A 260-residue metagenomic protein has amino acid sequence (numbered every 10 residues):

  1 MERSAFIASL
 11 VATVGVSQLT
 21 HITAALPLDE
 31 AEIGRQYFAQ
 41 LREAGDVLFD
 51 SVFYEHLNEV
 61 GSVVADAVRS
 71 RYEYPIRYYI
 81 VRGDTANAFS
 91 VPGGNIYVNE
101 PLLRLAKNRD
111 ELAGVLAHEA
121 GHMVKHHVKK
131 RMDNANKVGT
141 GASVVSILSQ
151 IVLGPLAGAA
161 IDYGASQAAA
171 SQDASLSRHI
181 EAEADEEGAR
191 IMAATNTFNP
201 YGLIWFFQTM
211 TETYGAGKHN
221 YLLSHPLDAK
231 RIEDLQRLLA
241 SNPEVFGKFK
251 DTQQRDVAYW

Functional and structural regions predicted by a protein language model:
M1-V14: N-terminal secretory signal peptides and thylakoid transit peptides that target proteins across membranes
G15-W260: A Zn2+-metalloprotease active-site environment signal
